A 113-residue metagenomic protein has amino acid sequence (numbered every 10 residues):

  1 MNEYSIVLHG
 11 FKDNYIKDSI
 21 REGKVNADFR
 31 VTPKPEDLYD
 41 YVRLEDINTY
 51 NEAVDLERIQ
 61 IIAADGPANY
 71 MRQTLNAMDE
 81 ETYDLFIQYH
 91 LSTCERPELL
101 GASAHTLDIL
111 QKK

Functional and structural regions predicted by a protein language model:
M1-H9, L44-N48, A64-P67: Short, mixed-charge, low-aromatic patches
M1-N26: Conserved class I S-adenosyl-L-methionine
Y15-K17, T32-K34, E81-Q88: Short linear motifs at secondary-structure transitions and domain/linker junctions
G23, L38, T106: Glycine/small-residue-rich pyrophosphate-binding loop that anchors the diphosphate of NDP-sugar donors
D28-R30: Short, internal strand/loop/helix patches that form the active-site neighborhood or redox-interaction surface
T32-L38, C94-P97: Active-site rim elements
P35-I61: Short alpha-helix
Q60-K113: A C-terminal cap/extension of S-adenosyl-L-methionine-dependent methyltransferases that defines the acceptor-substrate
